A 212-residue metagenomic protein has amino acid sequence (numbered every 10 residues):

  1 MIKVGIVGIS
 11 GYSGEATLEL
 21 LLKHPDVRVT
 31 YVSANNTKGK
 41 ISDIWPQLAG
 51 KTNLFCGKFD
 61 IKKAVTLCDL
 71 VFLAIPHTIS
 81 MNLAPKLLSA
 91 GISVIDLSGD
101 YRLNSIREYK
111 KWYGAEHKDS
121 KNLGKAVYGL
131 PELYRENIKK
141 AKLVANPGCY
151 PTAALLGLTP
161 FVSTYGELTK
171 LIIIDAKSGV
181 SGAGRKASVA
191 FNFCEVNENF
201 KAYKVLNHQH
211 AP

Functional and structural regions predicted by a protein language model:
M1-V205: N-terminal Rossmann-like NAD(P) cofactor-binding subdomain of oxidoreductases, focused on the glycine-rich
L206-P212: Oxyanion-binding "anion nests"
